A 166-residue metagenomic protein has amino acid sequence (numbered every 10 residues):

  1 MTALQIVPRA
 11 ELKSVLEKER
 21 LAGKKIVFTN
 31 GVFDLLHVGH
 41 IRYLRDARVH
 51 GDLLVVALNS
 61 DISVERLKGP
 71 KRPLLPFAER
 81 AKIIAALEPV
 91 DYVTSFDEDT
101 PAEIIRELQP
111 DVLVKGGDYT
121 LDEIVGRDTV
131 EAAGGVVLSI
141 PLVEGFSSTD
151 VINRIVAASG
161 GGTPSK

Functional and structural regions predicted by a protein language model:
M1-K166: Nucleotidyltransferase catalytic core that binds NTPs
